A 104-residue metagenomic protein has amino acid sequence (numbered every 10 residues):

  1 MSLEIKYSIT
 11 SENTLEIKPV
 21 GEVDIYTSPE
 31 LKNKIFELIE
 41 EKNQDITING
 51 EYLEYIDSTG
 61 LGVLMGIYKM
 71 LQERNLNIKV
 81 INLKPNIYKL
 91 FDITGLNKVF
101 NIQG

Functional and structural regions predicted by a protein language model:
Y7-N33: STAS-typified acidic loop motif
I25-V99: Amphipathic alpha-helical interaction surfaces in cytosolic regulatory modules
N101-G104: Short acidic-hydrophobic, aromatic-tinged amphipathic segments that line or gate anion-handling sites
